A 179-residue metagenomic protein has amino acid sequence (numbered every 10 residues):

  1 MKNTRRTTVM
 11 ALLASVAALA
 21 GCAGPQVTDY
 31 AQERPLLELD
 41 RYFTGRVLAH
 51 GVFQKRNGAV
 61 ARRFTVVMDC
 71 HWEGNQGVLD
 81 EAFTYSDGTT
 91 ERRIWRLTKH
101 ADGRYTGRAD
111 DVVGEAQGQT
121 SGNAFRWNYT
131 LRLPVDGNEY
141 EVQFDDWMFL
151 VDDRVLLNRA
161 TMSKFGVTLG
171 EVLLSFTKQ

Functional and structural regions predicted by a protein language model:
R5-M10: N-terminal export leaders
V16-L19: Bacterial Sec-type N-terminal signal peptides, specifically the leucine/valine-rich hydrophobic h-region
T28, V66, W72, D146 (+1 more regions): Sequence-level preference for short, compositionally simple segments enriched in small aliphatic or small polar residues
Y30-R46: N-terminal helix-cap/turn-to-beta initiation motif at the start of protein domains
H50, Q54-V135: Central antiparallel beta-sheet cores of small beta-barrel/beta-sandwich binding domains
V60-V66, E139-F144, T168-G170: Amphipathic hydrophobic-ligand
D145-Q179: Glycine-rich, aromatic-bearing surface loops/beta-hairpins
